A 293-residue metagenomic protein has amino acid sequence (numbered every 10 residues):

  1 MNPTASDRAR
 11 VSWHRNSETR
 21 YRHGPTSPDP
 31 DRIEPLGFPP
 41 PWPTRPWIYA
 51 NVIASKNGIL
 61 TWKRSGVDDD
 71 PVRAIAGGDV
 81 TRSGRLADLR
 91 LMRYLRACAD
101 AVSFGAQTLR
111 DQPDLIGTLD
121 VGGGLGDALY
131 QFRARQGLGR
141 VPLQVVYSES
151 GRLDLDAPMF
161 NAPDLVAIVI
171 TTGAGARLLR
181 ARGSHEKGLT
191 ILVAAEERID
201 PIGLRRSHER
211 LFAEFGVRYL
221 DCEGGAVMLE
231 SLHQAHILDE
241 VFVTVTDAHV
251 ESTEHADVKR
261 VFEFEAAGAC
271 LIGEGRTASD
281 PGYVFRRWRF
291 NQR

Functional and structural regions predicted by a protein language model:
M1-R293: Enzymes that bind and transform nitrogen-containing heteroaromatic metabolites
